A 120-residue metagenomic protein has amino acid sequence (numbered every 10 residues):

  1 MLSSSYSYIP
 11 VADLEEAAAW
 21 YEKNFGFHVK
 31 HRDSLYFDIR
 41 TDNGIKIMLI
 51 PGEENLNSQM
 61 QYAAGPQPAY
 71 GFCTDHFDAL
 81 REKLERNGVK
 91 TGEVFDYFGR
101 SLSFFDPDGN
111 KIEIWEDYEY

Functional and structural regions predicted by a protein language model:
M1-S5, H28-F72, A79-P107, D117-Y120: Vicinal oxygen chelate
S7-I9: Conserved hydrophobic beta-strand within the GNAT/NAT acetyltransferase core sheet that lines the active-site cleft
V11-L14: Conserved beta-strand-loop-alpha-helix junction that forms the acyl-donor binding cleft
E16-A17, H76-L80: Short phosphate-engaging motifs
A17-E22, L84, G109: Conserved active-site tyrosine of GNAT-family acetyltransferases
I114: Short glycine-/small-residue motifs
